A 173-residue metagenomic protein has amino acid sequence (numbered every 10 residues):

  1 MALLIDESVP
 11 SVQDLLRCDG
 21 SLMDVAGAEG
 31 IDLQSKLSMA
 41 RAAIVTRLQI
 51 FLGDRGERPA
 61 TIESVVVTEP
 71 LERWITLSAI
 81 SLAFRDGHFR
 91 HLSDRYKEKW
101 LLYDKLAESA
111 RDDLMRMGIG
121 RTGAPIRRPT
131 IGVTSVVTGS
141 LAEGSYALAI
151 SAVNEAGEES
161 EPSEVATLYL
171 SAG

Functional and structural regions predicted by a protein language model:
M1-T68, V136-G139: Conserved short "hinge" loops at termini or chain/domain junctions
A2-G27, S81-G132: Short loop/turn elements at secondary-structure junctions
V45, F84, E155: Residue-level marker of positions within ordered structural domains that often coincide with functionally constrained
T68-A83: Elongated alpha-helical scaffolds
G118-G173: Disordered, low-complexity "stalk" and linker segments at domain junctions of extracellular and cell-surface proteins
